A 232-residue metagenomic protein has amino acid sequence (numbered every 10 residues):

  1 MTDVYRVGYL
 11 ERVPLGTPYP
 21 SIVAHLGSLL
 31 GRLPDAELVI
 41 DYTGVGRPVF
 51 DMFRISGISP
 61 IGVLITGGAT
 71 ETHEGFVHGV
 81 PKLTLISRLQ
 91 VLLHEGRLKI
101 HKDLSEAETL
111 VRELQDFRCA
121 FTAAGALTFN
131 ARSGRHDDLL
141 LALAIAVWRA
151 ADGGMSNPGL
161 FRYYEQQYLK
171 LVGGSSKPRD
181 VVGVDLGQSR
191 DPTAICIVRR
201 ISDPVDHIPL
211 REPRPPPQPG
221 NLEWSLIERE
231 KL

Functional and structural regions predicted by a protein language model:
M1-L64, E71-G75, L83, G96-L232: RNase H-like, metal-dependent nuclease domains and their acidic two-metal-ion catalytic environment used
G79: Catalytic cores of nucleic-acid endonucleases
S87-R97: Active-site proximal helix-loop segment of RNase H-like, two-metal nucleases, encompassing DDE(D)
